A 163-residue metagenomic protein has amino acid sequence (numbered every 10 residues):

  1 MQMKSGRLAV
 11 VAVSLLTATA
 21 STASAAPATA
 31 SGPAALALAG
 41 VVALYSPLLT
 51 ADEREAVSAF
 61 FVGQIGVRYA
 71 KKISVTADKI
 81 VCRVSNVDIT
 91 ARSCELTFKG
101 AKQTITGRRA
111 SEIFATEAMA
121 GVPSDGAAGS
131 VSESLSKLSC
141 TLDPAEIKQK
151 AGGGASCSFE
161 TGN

Functional and structural regions predicted by a protein language model:
Q2-V10: Bacterial N-terminal signal peptides that target proteins for export
V10-T19: Bacterial N-terminal signal peptides
T22-A30, A51: Boundary at the C-terminal end of the N-terminal hydrophobic targeting segment
S31-S46: Short, glycine/alanine-rich hydrophobic alpha-helices that insert into or span membranes
C94, K99-S132: Long, charged/polar, surface-exposed segments that mediate recognition or autoinhibition
K148-N163: Short, low-complexity, Pro/Ser/Thr/Gly-rich segments in the mature regions of secreted, periplasmic
